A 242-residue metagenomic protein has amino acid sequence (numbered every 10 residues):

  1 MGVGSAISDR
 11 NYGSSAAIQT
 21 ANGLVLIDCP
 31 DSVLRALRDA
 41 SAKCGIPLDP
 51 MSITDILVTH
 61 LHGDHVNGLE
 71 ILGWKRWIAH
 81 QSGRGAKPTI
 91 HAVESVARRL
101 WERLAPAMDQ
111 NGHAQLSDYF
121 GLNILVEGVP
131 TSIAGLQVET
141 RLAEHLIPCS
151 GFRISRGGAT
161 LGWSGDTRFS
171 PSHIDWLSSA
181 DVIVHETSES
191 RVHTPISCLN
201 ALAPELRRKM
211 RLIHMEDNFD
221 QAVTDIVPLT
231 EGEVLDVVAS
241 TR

Functional and structural regions predicted by a protein language model:
G2-S5, P30-S32, L61, S95 (+4 more regions): Active-site metal-binding loops of divalent metal-dependent hydrolases
I7-L57, E70-Q81, F169-W176: Pre-active-site segment of Zn-dependent metallo-hydrolases
A16, D28, L37, H60 (+5 more regions): Divalent metal-coordination and catalytic microenvironments
A17-A21, I133, F152-G157: Active-site beta-strand termini and strand-to-loop segments that position acidic
G23, R84-P88, E205-M210: A short helix->loop->beta-strand "cap" motif at the edges of active sites that frequently abuts
M51-D64, H91: Metallo-beta-lactamase
K87-P148, L229-T241: Metallo-beta-lactamase
R168-R242: Cap/insert and terminal regions of metallo-dependent hydrolase folds
